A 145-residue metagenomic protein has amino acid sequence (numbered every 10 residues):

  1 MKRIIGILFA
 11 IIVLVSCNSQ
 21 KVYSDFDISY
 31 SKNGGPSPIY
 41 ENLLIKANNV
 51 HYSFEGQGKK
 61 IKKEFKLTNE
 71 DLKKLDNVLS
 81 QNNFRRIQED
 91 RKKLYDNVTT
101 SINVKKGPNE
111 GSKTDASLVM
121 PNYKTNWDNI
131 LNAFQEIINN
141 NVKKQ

Functional and structural regions predicted by a protein language model:
K2, A47-N48, K66-T68, N103-K106 (+1 more regions): Solvent-exposed, well-ordered amphipathic alpha-helical segments that flank/support binding or catalytic loops
K2-L8: Sec-dependent signal peptide recognition, specifically the positively charged N-region followed immediately by
I11-I12: Repetitive helical segments and hydrophobic/amphipathic motifs
V15-S16: C-terminal motif of bacterial Sec signal peptides marking the signal peptidase cleavage site
S19-G35, Q57, R85-Q145: Short, well-ordered, aromatic-rich surface patches in folded extracellular/luminal domains
G35-K66: Post-signal-peptide N-terminal segment of Sec-exported extracytoplasmic proteins
K62-E89: Mature extracytoplasmic domains of secretory-pathway proteins
